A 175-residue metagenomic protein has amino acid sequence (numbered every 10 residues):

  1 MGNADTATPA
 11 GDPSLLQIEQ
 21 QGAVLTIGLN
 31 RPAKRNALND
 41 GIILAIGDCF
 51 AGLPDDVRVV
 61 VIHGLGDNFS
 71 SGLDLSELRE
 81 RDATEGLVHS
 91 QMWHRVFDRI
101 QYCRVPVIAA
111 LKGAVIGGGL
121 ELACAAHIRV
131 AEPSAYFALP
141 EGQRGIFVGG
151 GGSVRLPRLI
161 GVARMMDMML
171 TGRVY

Functional and structural regions predicted by a protein language model:
M1-L65, T84, D98: Conserved CoA-thioester-binding segment of acyl-CoA-metabolizing enzymes
G22, I43, I62, L75 (+3 more regions): A general structural signal for well-ordered alpha-helical segments in protein cores
I27, I62, D74, L122-C124: Hydrophobic/aromatic residues within transmembrane alpha-helices of multi-pass small-molecule transporters
P32-R35, D67, G72, A114 (+2 more regions): A short, glycine- and basic residue-enriched loop/turn that sits immediately adjacent to a domain's principal
N39-I42, H89, I116, G149: Short, conserved glycine- and acidic-residue-centered signature motifs in active-site or ligand-binding loops
I42-I46, H89-M92, L122: Hydrophobic alpha-helical membrane-association signature
D56, G64-R99, V115, Q143-G145: Glycine- (often His-adjacent) and acidic-residue-rich active-site loop that binds/positions the CoA thioester
D98-Y175: Crotonase-fold acyl-CoA enzyme core
